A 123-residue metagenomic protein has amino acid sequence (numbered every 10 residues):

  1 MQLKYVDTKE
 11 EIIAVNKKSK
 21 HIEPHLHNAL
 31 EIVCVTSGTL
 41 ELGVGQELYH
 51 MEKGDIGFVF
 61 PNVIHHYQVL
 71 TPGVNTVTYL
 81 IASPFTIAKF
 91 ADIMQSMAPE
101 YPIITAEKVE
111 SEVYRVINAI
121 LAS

Functional and structural regions predicted by a protein language model:
M1-E52, I56: Generic protein-terminus/edge-of-domain signal
V6, L80-I87, P99-I103: N-terminal/domain-start segments enriched in small and hydrophobic, helix-friendly residues, covering either
T39, S83-F85, S123: Phosphate/oxyanion-binding loops and surfaces in catalytic or ligand/nucleic-acid-binding neighborhoods
G43, A88-A91: Residues that scaffold the ATP/ADP-binding catalytic core of kinase and kinase-like folds
L48, P72-V74, I93-S96: Short, glycine/charged-enriched secondary-structure capping and boundary segments
N62-K89: Ligand-binding loop in jelly-roll beta-barrel domains
M94-S123: Amphipathic alpha-helical segments enriched in hydrophobic/aromatic residues interleaved with Lys/Arg
